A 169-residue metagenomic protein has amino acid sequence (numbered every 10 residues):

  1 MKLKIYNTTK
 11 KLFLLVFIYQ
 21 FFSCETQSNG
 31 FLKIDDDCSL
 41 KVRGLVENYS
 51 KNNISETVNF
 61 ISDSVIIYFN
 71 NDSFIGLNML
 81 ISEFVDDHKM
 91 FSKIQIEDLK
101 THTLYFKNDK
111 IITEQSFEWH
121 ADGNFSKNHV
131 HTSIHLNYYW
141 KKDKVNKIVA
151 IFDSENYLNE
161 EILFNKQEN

Functional and structural regions predicted by a protein language model:
M1-C38: Bacterial Sec-dependent N-terminal signal peptides
Y19, T101, H135: The feature marks either
C24-S55, N59, Q167-N169: Short, low-complexity N-terminal intrinsically disordered segments enriched in polar/charged residues
L45, E56-V58, V65, G76 (+4 more regions): Hydrophobic pocket/interface hotspot
S64-G76, K89-M90: A short gly/proline-enriched turn/hairpin at secondary-structure junctions
V85-S126: Surface-exposed, charged secondary-structure patches
E114-V145, V149-F152: Exposed beta-sheet edge and beta->alpha loop/turn motif
K147-N169: Low-complexity, intrinsically disordered terminal/linker segments enriched in charged and Gly/Pro repeats
